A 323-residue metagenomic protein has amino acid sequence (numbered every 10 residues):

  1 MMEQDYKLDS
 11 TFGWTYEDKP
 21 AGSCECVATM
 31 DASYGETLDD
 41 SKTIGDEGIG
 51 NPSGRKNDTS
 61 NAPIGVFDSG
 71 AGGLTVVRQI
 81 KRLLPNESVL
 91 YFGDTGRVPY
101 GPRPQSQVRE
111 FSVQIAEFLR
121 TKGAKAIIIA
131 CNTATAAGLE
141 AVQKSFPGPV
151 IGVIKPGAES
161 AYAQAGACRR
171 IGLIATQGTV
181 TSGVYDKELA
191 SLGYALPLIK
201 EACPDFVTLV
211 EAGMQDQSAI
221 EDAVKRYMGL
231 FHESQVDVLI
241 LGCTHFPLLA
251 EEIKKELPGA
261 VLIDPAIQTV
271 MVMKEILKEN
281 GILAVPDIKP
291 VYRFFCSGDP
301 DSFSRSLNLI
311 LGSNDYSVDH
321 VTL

Functional and structural regions predicted by a protein language model:
M2-D18, C24-M30, Y34, D39 (+1 more regions): Non-catalytic structural scaffold of enzyme domains
